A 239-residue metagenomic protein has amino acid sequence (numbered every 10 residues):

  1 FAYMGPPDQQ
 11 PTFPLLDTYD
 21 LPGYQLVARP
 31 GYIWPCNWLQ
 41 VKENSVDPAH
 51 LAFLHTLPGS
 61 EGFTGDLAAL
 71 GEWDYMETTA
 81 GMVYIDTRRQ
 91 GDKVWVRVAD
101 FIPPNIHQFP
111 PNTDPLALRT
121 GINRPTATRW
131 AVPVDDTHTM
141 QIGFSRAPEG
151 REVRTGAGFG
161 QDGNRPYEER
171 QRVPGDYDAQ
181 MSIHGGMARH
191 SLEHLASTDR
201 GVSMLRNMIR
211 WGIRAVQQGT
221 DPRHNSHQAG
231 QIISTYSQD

Functional and structural regions predicted by a protein language model:
F1-D239: C-terminal catalytic domain of Rieske-type non-heme iron oxygenases
